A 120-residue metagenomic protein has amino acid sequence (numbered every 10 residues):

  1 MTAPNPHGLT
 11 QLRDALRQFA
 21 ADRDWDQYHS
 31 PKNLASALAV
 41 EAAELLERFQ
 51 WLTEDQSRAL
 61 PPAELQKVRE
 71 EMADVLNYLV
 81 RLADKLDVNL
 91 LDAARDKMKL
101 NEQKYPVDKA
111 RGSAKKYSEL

Functional and structural regions predicted by a protein language model:
M1-L120: Flexible "arm" and connector segments at domain edges
